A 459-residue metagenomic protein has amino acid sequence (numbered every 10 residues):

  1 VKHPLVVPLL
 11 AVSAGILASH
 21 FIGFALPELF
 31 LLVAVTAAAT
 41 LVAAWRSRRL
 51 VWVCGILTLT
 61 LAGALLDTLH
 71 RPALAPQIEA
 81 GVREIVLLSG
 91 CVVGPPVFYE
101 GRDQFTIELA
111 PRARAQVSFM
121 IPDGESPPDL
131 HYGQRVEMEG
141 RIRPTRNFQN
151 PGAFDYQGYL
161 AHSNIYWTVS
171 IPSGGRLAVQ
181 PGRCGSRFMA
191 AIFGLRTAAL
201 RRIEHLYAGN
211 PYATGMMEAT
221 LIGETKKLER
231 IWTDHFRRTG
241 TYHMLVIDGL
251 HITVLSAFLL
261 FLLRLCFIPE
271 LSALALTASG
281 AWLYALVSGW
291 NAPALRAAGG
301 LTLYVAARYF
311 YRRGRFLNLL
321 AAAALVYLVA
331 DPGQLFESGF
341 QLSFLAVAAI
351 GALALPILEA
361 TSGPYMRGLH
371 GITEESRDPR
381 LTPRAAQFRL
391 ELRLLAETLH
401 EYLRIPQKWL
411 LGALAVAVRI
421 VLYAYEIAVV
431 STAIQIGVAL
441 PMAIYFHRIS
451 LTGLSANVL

Functional and structural regions predicted by a protein language model:
V1-H3, A43-V51, R264-S272, A307-N318: Membrane-helix interface "capping/anchor" motifs
V1-Q77, P181, R187, A191 (+2 more regions): N-terminal leader/targeting segments
K2, L10, M138, L160-A306 (+4 more regions): Aromatic-rich juxtamembrane segments at the membrane interface
V12, A292-L459: Internal transmembrane alpha-helical bundles of multi-pass membrane proteins
S13-S19, T60-L66, A281-V287, A324-P332 (+1 more regions): Aromatic-anchored segments of alpha-helical transmembrane domains
G15, G90, G140, T220 (+5 more regions): Divalent metal-coordination and catalytic microenvironments
F24-L32, R48-C54, E270-L274, A292-A297 (+3 more regions): Short, aromatic-rich membrane-interface segments at the entry and exit of alpha-helical transmembrane domains
L59-H243: Membrane-interface helix/helix-cap signal primarily in integral membrane proteins
